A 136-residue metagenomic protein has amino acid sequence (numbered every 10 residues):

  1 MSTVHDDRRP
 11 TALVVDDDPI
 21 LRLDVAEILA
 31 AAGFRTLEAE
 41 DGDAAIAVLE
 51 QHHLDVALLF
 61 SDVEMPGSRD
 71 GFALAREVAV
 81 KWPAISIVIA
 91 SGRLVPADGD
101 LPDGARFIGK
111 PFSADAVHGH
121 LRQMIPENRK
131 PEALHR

Functional and structural regions predicted by a protein language model:
M1-L13, P19, A26, D55 (+4 more regions): Non-catalytic signal-transmission and effector/linker regions of two-component phosphorelay proteins
P19-L37: Two-component/phosphorelay signaling modules centered on CheY-like receiver
R22, P66-S68: The feature encodes the CheY-like receiver
E38-L58: Acidic, metal-coordinating helix/loop segments flanking the phosphotransfer/catalytic sites of two-component signaling
D41, R69-L74: Acidic catalytic/metal-coordinating carboxylates
D62-V63: Active-site residues of response regulator receiver
V88-S91: Hydrophobic/aromatic residues positioned on beta-strands within the core alpha/beta folds
V95-D103: Short loop/helix-cap segments at secondary-structure boundaries that form the rim of catalytic
